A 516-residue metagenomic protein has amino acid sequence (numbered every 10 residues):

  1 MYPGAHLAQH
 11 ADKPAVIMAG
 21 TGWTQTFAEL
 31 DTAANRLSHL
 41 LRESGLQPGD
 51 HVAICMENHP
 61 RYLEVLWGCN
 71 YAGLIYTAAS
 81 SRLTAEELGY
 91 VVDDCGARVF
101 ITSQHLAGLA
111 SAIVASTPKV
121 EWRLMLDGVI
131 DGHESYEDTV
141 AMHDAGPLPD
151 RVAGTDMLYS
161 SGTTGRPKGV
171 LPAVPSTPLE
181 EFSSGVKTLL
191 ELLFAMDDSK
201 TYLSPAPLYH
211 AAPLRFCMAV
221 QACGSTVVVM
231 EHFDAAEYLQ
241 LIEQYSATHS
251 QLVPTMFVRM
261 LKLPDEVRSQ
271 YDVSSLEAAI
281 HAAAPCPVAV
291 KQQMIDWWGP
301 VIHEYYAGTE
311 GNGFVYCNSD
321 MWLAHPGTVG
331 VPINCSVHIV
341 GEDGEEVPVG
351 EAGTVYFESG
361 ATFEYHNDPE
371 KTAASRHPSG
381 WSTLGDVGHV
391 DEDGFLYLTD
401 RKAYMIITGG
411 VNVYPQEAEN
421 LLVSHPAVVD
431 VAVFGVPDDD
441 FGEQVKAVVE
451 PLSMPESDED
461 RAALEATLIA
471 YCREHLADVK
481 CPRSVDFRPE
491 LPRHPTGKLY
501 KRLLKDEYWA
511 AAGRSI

Functional and structural regions predicted by a protein language model:
P3, E43-S44, W67, Y71-P149: Structural core segment of the AMP-binding/adenylate-forming
A11-D12, A141-S161, G165-R166, L193-T201: Conserved pre-ATP/AMP-binding loop-to-beta segment of ANL
A15-H59, L63-L66, T84-G89: Conserved AMP-binding/adenylate-forming core of the ANL superfamily
T24-A28, T155-S184: Conserved AMP-binding A3 loop
H51, E57-A85, D93-V99, I113 (+3 more regions): A short helix-loop-beta submotif of the ANL/AMP-binding
L83, G89, F100-T102, Q240 (+8 more regions): AMP-binding/adenylate-forming catalytic core of the ANL superfamily
D156-S161, A222, A247-L252, L263-H325 (+2 more regions): Gly/Ser/Thr-rich phosphate-binding loop
P178-T201, P205, Y209-H249, L263: Conserved AMP-binding/adenylation subdomain of ANL enzymes
